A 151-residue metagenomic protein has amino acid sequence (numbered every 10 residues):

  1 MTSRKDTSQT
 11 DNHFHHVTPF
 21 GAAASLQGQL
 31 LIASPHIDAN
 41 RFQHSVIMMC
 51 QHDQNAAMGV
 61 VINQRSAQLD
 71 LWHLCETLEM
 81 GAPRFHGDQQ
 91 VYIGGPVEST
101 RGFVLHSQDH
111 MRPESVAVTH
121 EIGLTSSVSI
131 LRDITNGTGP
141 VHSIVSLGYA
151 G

Functional and structural regions predicted by a protein language model:
T2-G151: A short aromatic-anchored loop/beta-hairpin motif
